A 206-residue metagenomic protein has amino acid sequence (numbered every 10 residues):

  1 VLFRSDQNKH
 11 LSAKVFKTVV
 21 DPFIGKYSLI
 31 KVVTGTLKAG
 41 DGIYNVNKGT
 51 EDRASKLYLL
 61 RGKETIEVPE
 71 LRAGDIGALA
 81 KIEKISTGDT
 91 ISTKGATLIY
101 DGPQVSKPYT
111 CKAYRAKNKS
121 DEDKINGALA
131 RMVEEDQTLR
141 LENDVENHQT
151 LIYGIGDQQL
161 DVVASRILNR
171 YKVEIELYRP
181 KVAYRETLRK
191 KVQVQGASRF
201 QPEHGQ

Functional and structural regions predicted by a protein language model:
V1-Q206: Structural and coupling elements of P-loop NTPases
